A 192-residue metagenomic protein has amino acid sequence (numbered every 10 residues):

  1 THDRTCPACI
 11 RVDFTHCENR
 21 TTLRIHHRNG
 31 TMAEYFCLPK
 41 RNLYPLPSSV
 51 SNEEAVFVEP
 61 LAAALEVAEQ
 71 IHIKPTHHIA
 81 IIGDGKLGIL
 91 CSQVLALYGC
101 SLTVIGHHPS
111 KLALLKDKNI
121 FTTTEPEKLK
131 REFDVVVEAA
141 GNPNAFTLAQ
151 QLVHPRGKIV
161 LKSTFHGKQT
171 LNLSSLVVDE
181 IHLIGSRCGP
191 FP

Functional and structural regions predicted by a protein language model:
T1-L43: Glycine-rich phosphate/adenylate-binding loop and adjacent beta-alpha elements of nucleotide- or dinucleotide-binding
V50-P126: Mid-domain Rossmann-like dinucleotide-binding core that forms the NAD(H)/NADP(H) cofactor-binding site
H78, G157-I159, H182: Short glycine-centered segments of the SAM/dcSAM-binding site in methyltransferase folds
P109-K111, P143, H166-G167: Helix N-cap at the beta1-alpha1 junction of Rossmann-like dinucleotide-binding domains, i.e., the first residues
K128-V136: A short acidic, Gly/Pro-enriched loop at the edge of an enzyme's catalytic core that lines a small-molecule cofactor
V153-P155: Helix-to-beta-strand junctions that scaffold the AdoMet/dcAdoMet cofactor pocket in Class I SAM-dependent enzymes
K162-S163: Acidic carboxylate diad motif detector
H166-P192: C-terminal substrate-binding/catalytic core of Rossmann-like NAD(P)-dependent dehydrogenases/reductases
